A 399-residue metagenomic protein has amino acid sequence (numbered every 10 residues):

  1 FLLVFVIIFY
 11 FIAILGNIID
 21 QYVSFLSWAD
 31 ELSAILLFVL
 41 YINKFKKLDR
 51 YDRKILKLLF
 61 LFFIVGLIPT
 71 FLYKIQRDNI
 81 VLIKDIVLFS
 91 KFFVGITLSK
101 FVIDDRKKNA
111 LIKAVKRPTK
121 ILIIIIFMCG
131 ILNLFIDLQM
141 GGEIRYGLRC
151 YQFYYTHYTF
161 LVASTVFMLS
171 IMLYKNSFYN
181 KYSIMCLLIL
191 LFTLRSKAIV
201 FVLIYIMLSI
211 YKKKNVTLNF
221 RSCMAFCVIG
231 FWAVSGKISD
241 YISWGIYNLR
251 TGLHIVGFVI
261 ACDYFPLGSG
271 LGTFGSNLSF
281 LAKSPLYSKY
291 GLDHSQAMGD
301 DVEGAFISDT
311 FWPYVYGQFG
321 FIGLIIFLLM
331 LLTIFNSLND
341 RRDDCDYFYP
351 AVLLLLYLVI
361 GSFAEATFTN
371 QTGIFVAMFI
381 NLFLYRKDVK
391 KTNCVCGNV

Functional and structural regions predicted by a protein language model:
F1-S243, C262, D301-N398: Hydrophobic transmembrane helix bundles of membrane-integrated enzymes that assemble and modify cell-envelope
K54-I55, L249-Y264: Extracytoplasmic loop-helix module adjacent to an early transmembrane segment
K120-C129, Y264-F265, S269-K283: Hydrophobic alpha-helical membrane-insertion segments
Y241-N248, G252, G270-F319: Long extracytoplasmic/lumenal interhelical loops at the membrane interface of multi-pass membrane proteins
G257, G268-G275, G323, N381: Glycine-centered small-residue hotspots that permit tight backbone geometry or close packing
